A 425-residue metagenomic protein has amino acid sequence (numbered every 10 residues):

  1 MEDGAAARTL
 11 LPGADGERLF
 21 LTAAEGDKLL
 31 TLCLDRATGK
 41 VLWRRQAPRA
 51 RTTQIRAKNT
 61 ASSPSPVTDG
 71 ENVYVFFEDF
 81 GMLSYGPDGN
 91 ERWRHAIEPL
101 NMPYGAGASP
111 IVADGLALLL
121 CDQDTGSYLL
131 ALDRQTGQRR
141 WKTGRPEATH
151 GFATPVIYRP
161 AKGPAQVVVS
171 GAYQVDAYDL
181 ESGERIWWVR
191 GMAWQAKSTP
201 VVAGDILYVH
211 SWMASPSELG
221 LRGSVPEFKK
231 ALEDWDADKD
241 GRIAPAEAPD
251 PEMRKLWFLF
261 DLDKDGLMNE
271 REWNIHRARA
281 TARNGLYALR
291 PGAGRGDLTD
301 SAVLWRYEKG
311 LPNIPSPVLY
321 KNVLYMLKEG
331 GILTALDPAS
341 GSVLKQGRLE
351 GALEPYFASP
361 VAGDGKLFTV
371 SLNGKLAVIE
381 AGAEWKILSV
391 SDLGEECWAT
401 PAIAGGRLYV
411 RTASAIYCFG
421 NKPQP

Functional and structural regions predicted by a protein language model:
M1-P425: Noncatalytic, solvent-exposed loop/strand surfaces of beta-propeller-type extracellular/periplasmic domains
